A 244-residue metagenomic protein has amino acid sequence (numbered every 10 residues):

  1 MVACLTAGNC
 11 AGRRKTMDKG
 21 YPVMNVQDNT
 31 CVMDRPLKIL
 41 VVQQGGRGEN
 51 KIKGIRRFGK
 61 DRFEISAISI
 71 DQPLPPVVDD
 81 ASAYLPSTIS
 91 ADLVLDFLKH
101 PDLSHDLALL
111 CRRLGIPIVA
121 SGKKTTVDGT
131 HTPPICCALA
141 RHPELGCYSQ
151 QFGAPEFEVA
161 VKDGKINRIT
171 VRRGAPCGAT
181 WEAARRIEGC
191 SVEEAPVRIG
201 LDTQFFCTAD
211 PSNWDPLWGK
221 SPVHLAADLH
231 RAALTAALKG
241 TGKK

Functional and structural regions predicted by a protein language model:
M1-G20: N-terminal amphipathic/basic-hydrophobic helices that include classical n-h-c signal peptides and signal-anchor
G20-R56: Glycine-rich adenosine-cofactor-binding loop
I52, S104-R112: Short amphipathic alpha-helical segments and helix-helix/interface helices
S69-I89: Glycine-rich, highly charged phosphate/nucleotide-binding loops
D92-L107: N-terminal glycine-rich "phosphate-gripper" loop used for MgATP/nucleotide binding and carboxylate activation
L109-R112, V119-H142: Rossmann-fold NAD(P)-binding glycine/threonine-rich loop
H131-K162: Structured beta-strand/loop patches that form or line metal/cofactor-binding pockets in enzymes
Q151-E156, K165-K244: Active-site- and interface-proximal helix/loop "cap" or "latch" segments in soluble metabolic and energy-transducing
